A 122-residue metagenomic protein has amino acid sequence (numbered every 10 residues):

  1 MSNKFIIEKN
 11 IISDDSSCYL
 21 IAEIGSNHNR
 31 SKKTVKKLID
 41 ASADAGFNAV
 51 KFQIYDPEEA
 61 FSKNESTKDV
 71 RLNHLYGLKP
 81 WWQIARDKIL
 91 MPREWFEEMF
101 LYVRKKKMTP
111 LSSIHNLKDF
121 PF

Functional and structural regions predicted by a protein language model:
M1-I21, F96: N-terminal amphipathic alpha-helix/helix-capping segment at the start of soluble metabolic enzymes
L20-A22, V50-F52, P110-S112: Hydrophobic faces of well-ordered beta-strands that scaffold small-molecule active sites in alpha/beta enzyme cores
E23, S42: Conserved, mostly hydrophobic/aromatic
G25-N27, Q53-P57, H115-L117: Active-site beta-loop-alpha junctions enriched in small/polar residues
L38, M99: Aromatic/hydrophobic pocket-lining residues that form π-stacking "cages" and hydrophobic walls in ligand
A43-D44, R104: Non-catalytic positions within long, well-ordered alpha-helices that form the structural scaffold/packing of enzyme
N48-L90: Glycine-rich, proline-tolerant flexible connector loops at the mouths of alpha/beta enzymes
A85-P92, K107-N116: Catalytic beta/alpha-barrel core
